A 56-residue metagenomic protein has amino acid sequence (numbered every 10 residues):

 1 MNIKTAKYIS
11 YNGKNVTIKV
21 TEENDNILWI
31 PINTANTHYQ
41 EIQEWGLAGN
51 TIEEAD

Functional and structural regions predicted by a protein language model:
M1-D56: Interaction-interface detector
